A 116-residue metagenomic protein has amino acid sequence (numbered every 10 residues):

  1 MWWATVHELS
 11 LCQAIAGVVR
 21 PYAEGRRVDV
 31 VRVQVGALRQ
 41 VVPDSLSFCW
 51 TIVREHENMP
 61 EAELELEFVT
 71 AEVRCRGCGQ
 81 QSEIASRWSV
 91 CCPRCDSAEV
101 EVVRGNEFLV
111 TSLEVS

Functional and structural regions predicted by a protein language model:
M1-A62: Long, charged N-terminal interaction/targeting segments
Q34-L38, E67-A71, L113: Short loop/turn motifs enriched for small/polar and acidic residues
E65-V73, I84-S86: Immediate flanking context of iron-sulfur cluster ligation sites
V73, V90, F108: Cys/His-enriched microdomains
C75-C78, C92-C95: Short cysteine-rich clusters marking metal-coordination/redox-active sites
Q81-S82, E99: Cys/His-rich microdomains that often coordinate metals
A85-W88, V102-N106: Short Cys/His-rich "knuckle" micro-motifs
